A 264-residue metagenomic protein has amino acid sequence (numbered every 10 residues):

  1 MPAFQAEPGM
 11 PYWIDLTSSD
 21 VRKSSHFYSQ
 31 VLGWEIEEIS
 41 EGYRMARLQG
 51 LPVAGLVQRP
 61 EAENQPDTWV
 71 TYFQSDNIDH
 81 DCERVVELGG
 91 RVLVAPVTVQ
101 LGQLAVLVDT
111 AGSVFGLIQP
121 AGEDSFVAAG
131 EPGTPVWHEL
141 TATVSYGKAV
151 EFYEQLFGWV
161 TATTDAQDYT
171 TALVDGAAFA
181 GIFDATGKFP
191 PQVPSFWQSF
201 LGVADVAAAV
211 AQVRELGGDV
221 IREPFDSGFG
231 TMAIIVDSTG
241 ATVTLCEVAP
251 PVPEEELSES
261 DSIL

Functional and structural regions predicted by a protein language model:
M1-R22, V70-T71, I118-V150, L156-W159 (+4 more regions): N-terminal beta-strand motif that seeds the catalytic metal site of vicinal oxygen chelate
A3-P52, E87, A95-G102, V106 (+3 more regions): Core segments of cupin and vicinal oxygen chelate
F4-Q5, A95, A128-A129, P190 (+1 more regions): Short helix-capping and inter-helix turn/linker motifs at the boundaries of alpha-helical repeat units
D20-V21, R47-P52, T71-A111, Y146 (+1 more regions): Vicinal oxygen chelate
L32-P66, T110-A121, A162-P194, D237-S238 (+1 more regions): Conserved short beta-strand elements that form part of the metal-binding/catalytic scaffold of enzyme active sites
G102-Q103, V114, D124-F126: Short, well-ordered, mixed-charge alpha-helical segments that flank or form enzyme active sites
V106, G116, W137-E139, G202 (+1 more regions): Conserved beta-strand segments that form the floor/walls of ligand-binding pockets within enzyme and binding domains
G147, Y153-E256: Structured core of small recognition/catalytic domains
